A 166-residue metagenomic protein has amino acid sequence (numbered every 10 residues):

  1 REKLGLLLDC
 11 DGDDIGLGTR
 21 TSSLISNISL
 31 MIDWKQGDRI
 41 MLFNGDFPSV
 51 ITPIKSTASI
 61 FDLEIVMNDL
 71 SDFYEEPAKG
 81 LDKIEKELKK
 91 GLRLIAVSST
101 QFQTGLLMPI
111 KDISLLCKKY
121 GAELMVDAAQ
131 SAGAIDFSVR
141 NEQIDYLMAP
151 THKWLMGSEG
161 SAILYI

Functional and structural regions predicted by a protein language model:
R1-I166: Pyridoxal 5′-phosphate
